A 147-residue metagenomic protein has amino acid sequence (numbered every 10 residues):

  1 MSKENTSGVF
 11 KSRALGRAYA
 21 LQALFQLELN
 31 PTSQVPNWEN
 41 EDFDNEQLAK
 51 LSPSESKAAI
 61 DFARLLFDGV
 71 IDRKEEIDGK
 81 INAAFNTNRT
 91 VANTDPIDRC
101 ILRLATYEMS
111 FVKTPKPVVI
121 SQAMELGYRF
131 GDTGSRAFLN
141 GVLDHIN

Functional and structural regions predicted by a protein language model:
M1-R129, T133-R136, N140-N147: N-terminal interaction/assembly modules
